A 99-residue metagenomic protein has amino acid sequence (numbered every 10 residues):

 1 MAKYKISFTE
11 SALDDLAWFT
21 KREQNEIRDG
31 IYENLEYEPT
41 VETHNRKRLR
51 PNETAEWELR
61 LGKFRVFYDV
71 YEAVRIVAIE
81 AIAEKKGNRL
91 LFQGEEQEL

Functional and structural regions predicted by a protein language model:
M1-I31: Arg/Lys-rich, positively charged N-terminal/basic patches that mediate binding to nucleic acids
K3, N25, L61-F64, D69-L99: Enriched for short, Lys/Arg-rich terminal
K5-S7, R48, R60: Generic structural detector for well-ordered beta-strands
S11, T54, E84: Residues that form or immediately flank small-molecule/cofactor binding pockets and catalytic motifs
E33-E58: A short, surface-exposed loop/turn module that caps and links secondary-structure elements
